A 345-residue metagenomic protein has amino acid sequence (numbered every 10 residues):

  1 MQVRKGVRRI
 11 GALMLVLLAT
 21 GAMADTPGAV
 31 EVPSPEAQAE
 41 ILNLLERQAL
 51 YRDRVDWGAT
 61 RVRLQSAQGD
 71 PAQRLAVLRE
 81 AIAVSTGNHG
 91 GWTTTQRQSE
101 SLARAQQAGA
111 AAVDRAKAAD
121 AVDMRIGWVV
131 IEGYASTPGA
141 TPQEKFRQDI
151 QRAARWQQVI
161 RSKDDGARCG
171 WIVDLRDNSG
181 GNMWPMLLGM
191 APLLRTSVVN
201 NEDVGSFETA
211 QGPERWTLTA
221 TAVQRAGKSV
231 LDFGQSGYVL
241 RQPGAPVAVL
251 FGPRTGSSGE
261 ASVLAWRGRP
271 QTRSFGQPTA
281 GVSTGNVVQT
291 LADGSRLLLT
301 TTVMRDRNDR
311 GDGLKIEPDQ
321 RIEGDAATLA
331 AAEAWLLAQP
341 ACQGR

Functional and structural regions predicted by a protein language model:
Q2-G11: Bacterial N-terminal signal peptides that target proteins for export
G11-G21: Bacterial N-terminal signal peptides
P27-A49, E132-A135, S179-R345: C-terminal "post-core" interaction segments
L42-R47, R54-Q65, I131-A140: Acidic/histidine-rich, surface-exposed loop or edge segments in extracytoplasmic proteins
Y51-I126, G344-R345: Extended, small/polar residue-biased N-terminal targeting/export presequences and adjacent propeptide/linker tracts
A116-R152: STAS-typified acidic loop motif
V129, W156-G181, V249-L250: Short acidic catalytic loops
P138, P142-K163, A167, L231-F233: A small/polar active-site loop signature that marks catalytic segments
